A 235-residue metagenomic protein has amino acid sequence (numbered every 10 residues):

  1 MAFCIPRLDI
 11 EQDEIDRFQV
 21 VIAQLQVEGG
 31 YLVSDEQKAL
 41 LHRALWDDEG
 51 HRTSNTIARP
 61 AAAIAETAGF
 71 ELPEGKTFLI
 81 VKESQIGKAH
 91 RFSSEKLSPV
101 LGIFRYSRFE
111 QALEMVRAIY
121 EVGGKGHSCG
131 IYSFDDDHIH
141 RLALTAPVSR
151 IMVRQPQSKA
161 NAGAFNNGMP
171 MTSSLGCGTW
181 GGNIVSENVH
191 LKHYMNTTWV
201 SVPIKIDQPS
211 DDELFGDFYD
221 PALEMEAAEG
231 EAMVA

Functional and structural regions predicted by a protein language model:
I5, D9-G124: NAD(P)-dependent aldehyde/semialdehyde dehydrogenase
F70-A235: Conserved C-terminal structural/oligomerization subdomain of aldehyde/semialdehyde dehydrogenase
